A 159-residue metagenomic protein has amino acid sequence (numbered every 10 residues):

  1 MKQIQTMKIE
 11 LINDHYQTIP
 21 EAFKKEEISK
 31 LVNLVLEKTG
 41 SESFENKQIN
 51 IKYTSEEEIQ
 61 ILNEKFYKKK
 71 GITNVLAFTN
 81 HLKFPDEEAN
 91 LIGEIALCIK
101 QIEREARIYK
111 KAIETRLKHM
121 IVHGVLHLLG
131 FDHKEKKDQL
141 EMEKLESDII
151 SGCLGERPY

Functional and structural regions predicted by a protein language model:
M1-K118, L128-Y159: An acidic/histidine-cluster motif and surrounding catalytic segment that typifies divalent-metal-assisted enzyme active
